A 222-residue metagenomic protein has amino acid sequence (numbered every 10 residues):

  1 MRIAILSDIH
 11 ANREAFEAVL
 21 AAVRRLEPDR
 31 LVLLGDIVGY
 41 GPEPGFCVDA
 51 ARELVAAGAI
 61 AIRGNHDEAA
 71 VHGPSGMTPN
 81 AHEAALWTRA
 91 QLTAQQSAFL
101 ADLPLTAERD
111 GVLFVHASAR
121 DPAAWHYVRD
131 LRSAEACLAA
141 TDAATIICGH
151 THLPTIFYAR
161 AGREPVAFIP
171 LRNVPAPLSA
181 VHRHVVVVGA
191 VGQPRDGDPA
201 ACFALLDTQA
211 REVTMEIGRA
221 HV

Functional and structural regions predicted by a protein language model:
R2-H10, G111-S118, V185-G189: Active-site-proximal beta-strand elements of phosphoester/diester hydrolases
R2-S97, A101: Core catalytic region of metal-dependent phosphoesterases/phosphodiesterases, especially metallo-beta-lactamase-like
H10-E17, G39-P42, H66-V71, R120-P122 (+2 more regions): Active-site environment of divalent metal-dependent phosphoester hydrolases
V23, R30, V38, L153-N173 (+1 more regions): Metallo-beta-lactamase
L26-E27, Q91-A159: His/acidic metal-ligating clusters that form di-metal
R30, A59-I60, V112, T145-I146 (+1 more regions): Structural motif
E53-A56, A139, L178-A180, L206: Short, conserved loop/helix-junction motifs that constitute active-site signature segments in enzyme catalytic cores
A161-H221: Acidic, His/Gly-rich catalytic cores of divalent-metal-dependent hydrolytic chemistry
